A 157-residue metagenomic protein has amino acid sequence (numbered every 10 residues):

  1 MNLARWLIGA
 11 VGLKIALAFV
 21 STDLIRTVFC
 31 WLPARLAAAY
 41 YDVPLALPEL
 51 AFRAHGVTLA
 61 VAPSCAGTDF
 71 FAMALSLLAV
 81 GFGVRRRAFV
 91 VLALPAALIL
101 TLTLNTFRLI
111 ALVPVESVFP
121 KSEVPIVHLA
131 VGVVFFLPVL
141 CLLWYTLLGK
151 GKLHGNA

Functional and structural regions predicted by a protein language model:
M1-A157: Hydrophobic N-terminal alpha-helices or hydrophobic patches in metabolic proteins across all domains of life
